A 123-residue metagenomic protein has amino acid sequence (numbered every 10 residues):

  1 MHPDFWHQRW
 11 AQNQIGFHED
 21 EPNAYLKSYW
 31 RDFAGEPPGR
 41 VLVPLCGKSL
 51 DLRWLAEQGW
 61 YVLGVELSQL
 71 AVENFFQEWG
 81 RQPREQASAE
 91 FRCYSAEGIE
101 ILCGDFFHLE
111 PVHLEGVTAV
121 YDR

Functional and structural regions predicted by a protein language model:
M1-R40: S-adenosyl-L-methionine
R31-D32, R53, E57, Q77: Short, well-ordered alpha-helices that flank and scaffold nucleotide-derived cofactor binding pockets
P37-L63: Conserved class I S-adenosyl-L-methionine
L63-V65, L102: Hydrophobic/aromatic beta-strand patches that form the interior of the parallel beta-sheet core in alpha/beta enzyme
S68-Q69: Conserved SAM/SAH-binding beta-strand->alpha-helix loop
V72-E73: Short alpha-helix immediately C-terminal to the canonical SAM-binding loop
Q77-H113: S-adenosyl-L-methionine
P111-Y121: A short acidic, Gly/Pro-enriched loop at the edge of an enzyme's catalytic core that lines a small-molecule cofactor
